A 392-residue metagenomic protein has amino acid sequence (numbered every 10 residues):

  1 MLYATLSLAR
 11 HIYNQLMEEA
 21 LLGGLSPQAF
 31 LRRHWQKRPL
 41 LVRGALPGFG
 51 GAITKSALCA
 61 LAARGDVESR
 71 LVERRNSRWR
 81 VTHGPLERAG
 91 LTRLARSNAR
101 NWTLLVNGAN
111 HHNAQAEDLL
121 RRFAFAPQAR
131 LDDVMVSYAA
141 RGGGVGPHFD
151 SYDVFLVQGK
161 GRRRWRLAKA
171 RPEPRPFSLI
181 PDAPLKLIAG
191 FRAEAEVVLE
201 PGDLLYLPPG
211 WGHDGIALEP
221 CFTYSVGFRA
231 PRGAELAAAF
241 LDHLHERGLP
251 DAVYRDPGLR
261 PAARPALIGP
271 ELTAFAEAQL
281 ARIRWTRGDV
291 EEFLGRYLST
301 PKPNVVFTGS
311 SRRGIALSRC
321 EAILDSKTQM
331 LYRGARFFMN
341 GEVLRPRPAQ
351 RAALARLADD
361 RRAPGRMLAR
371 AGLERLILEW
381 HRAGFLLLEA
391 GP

Functional and structural regions predicted by a protein language model:
L2, L6-E87, L91, A335-A390: N-terminal auxiliary "cap/dimerization" subdomain that precedes the catalytic jelly-roll/cupin core of mononuclear
L16-R33, L46-D203, W211, I216-V253 (+1 more regions): Active-site region of the double-stranded beta-helix
P39, P208-P209: Proline-centered helix-kink/hinge sites
P39, R43, D66-R70, Q128-D132 (+5 more regions): Residue-level signal for secondary-structure boundary elements
R232, A238-S318: Helix-loop elements that line ligand-binding/catalytic pockets
Q279-L357, L378, L388-P392: Acidic, low-complexity/disordered tracts enriched in E/D and polar residues
